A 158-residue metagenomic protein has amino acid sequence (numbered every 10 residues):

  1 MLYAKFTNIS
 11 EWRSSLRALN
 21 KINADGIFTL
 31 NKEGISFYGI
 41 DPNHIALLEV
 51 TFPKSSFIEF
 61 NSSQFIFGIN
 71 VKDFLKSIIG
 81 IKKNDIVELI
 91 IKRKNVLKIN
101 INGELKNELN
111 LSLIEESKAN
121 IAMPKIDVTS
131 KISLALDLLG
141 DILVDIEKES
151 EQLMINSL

Functional and structural regions predicted by a protein language model:
M1-A18, D25-K148, N156-L158: DNA polymerase sliding clamps and clamp-related checkpoint/processivity subunits
L153: Phosphate/anion-contacting hairpin/loop surfaces
